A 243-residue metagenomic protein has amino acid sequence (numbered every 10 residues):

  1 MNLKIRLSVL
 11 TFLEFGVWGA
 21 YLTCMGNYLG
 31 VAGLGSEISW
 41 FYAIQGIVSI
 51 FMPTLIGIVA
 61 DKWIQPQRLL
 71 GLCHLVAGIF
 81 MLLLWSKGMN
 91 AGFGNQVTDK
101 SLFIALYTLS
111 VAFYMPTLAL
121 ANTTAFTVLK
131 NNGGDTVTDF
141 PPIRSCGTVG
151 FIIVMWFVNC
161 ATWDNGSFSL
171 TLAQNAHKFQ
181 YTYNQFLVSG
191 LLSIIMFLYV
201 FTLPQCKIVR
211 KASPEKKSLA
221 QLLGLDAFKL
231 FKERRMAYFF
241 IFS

Functional and structural regions predicted by a protein language model:
M1, T202-F242: Juxtamembrane intracellular "pre-TM" segments in multi-pass secondary transporters
M1-I50, R235-S243: Helix-loop boundary and gating motifs at the non-cytosolic
V48-I50, T138-W163: Glycine-rich segments within core transmembrane alpha-helices of 12-TM secondary carriers
F51-Q65, T162-W163: Helix-to-loop junctions at the C-terminal end of transmembrane segments in multipass secondary transporters
D61-L75: Cytoplasmic membrane-interface "Motif A"-like loop-to-helix N-cap segments of 12-TM Major Facilitator Superfamily
L75-V97: C-terminal ends and interior cores of transmembrane alpha-helices in multi-pass membrane transporters/permeases
L106-C146: Cytoplasmic helix-loop-helix junction between adjacent transmembrane helices in 12-TM secondary transporters
Y183-T202: Symmetry-related core transmembrane helices of the 12-TM Major Facilitator Superfamily/SLC fold
